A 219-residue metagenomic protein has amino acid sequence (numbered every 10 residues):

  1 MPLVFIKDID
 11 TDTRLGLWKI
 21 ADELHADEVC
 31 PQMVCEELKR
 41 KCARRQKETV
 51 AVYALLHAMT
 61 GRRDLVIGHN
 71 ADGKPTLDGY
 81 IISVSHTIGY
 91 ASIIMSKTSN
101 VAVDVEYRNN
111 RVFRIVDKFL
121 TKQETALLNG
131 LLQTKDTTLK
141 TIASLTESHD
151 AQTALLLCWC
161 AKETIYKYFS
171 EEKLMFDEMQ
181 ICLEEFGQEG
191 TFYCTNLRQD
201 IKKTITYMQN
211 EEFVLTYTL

Functional and structural regions predicted by a protein language model:
M1-L219: Core catalytic alpha/beta fold that binds nucleotide/phospho-ligands
